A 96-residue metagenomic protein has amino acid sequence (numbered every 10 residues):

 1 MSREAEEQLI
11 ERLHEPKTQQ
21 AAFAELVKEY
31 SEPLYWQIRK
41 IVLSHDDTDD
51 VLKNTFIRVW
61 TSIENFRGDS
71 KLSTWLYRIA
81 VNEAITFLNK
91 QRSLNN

Functional and structural regions predicted by a protein language model:
M1-P33: N-terminal module of bacterial RNA polymerase sigma factors
E15-E25, Y35-N54: Short, charged helix-capping/linker segments at alpha-helix termini
W36, D50-I57, S70-N82: Structural recognition of an alpha-helix C-terminal capping motif at a helix-to-coil junction
Q37, I41, S62, E83 (+1 more regions): Short alpha-helical functional segments enriched in proximate histidine and acidic residues
H45, D49, I63-D69, S73 (+1 more regions): A short, glycine- and basic residue-enriched loop/turn that sits immediately adjacent to a domain's principal
N65-R67, V81-N96: Arg/Lys-rich amphipathic alpha helix in sigma70-family domain 2
